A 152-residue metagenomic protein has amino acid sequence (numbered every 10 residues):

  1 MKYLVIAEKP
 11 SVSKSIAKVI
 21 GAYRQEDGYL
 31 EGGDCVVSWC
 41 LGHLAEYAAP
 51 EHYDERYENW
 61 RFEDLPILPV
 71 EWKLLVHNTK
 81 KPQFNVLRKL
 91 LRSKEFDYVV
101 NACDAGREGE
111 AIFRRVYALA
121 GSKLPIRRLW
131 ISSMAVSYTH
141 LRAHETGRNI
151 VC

Functional and structural regions predicted by a protein language model:
M1-R142: Intrinsically disordered, low-complexity regulatory segments
H140-A143, G147-C152: Single conserved hydrophobic/aromatic residue that forms the stacking wall/gate of nucleotide- or nucleobase-binding
